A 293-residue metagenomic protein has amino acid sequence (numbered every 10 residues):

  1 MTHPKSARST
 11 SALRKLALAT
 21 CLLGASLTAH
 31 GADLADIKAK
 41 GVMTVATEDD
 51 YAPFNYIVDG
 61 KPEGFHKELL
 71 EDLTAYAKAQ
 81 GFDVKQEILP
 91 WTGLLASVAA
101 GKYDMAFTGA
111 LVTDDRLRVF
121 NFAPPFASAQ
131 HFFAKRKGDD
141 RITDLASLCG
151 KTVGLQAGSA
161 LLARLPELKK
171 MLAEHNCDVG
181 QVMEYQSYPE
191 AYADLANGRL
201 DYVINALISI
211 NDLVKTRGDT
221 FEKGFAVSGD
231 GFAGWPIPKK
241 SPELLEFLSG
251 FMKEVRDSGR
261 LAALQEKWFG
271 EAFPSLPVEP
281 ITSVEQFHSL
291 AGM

Functional and structural regions predicted by a protein language model:
T2-A17: Bacterial N-terminal signal peptides that target proteins for export
S26-A29: N-terminal signal peptide c-region/cleavage motif recognized by signal peptidases
A32-T108, R118, E184, F247-L248 (+2 more regions): Extracytoplasmic small-molecule ligand-binding "clamshell" domains of the periplasmic binding protein/Venus flytrap
D49, A127-K135, L207, V214-K253 (+1 more regions): Periplasmic-binding protein-like
Y56, E71-D83, L161-E184, V214-G218: Ligand-binding cleft/hinge of the Venus flytrap
G64-K78, D139, T143-S147, K151-A160 (+1 more regions): Extended ligand-binding regions for polar small-molecule ligands
E71, A75, D83-S147, F221-E222 (+2 more regions): Acidic, polar ligand-binding/catalytic clefts
G93, G109-V119, R164-L172, P189 (+1 more regions): A ligand-binding cleft/hinge motif common to bilobed small-molecule-binding domains
